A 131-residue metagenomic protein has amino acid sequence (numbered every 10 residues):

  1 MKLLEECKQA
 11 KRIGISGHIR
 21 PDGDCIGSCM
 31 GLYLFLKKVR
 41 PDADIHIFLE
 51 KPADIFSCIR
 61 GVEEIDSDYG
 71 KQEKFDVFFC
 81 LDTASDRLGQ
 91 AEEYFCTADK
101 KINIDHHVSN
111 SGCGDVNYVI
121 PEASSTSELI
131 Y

Functional and structural regions predicted by a protein language model:
M1-Y131: Replace "Mg2+/Mn2+-dependent" with "divalent metal-dependent
